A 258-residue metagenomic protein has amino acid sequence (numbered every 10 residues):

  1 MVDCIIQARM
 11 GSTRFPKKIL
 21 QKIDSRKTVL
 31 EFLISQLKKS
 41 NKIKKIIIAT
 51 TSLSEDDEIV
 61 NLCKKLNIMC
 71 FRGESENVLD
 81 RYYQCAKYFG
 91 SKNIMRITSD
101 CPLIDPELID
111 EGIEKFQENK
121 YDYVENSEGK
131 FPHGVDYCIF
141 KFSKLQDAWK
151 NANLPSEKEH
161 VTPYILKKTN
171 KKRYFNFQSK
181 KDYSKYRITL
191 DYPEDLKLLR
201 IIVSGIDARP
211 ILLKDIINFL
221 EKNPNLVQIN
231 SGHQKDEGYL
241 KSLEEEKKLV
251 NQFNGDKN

Functional and structural regions predicted by a protein language model:
M1-P16: N-terminal nucleotide-binding beta1-loop-alpha1 segment
I19-D24: Short glycine-enriched, charge-decorated loop/helix-capping segments at active-site entrances that position
V29-I46, N61, K65-L66: A short, N-terminal amphipathic alpha-helix
I46-S52: Short internal beta-strands
S52-Q117: Short phosphate-binding loop-to-helix
D57, I104-Y186, K197, I201 (+1 more regions): Conserved core of the sugar-phosphate nucleotidyltransferase
Y192: Short, conserved phosphate/pyrophosphate- and ester-handling motifs at nucleotide-, phospho-/glycolipid
